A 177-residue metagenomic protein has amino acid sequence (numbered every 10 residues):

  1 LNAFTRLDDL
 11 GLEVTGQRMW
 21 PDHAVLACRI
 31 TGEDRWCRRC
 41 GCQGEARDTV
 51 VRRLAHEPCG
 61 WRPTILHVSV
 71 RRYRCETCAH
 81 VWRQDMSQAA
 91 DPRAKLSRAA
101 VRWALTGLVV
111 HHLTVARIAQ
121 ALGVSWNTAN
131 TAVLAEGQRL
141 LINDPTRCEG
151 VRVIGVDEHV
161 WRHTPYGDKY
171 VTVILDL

Functional and structural regions predicted by a protein language model:
L1-H80: Short, conserved DNA-binding cores of transcription-related domains
L26, C37-C40, C75, A104 (+4 more regions): Mobile genetic element proteins and their domesticated derivatives, centered on retroelements and DNA transposons
C42, G123, L134, Q138: Residue-level detection of the helix-turn-helix DNA-binding "recognition helix"
A79-A100: Short, Lys/Arg-enriched anionic-surface-contact patches
S97-L113: Short, amphipathic alpha-helical "recognition" segments used to contact nucleic acids or chromatin
T114, S125-N127: Short coil turns linking two alpha-helices in DNA-binding domains
T128-L177: RNase H-like nuclease fold core
